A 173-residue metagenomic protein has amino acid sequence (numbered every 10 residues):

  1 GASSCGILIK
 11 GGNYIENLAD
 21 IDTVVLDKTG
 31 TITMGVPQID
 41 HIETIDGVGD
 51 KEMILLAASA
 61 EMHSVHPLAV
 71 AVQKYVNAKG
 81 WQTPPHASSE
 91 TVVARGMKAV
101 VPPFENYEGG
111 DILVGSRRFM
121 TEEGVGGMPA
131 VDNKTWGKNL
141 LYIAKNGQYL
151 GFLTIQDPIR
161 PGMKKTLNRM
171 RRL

Functional and structural regions predicted by a protein language model:
G1-G12: Juxtamembrane helix-loop transition segments at the membrane interface in multi-pass membrane proteins
K10-L173: Cytosolic catalytic headpiece
